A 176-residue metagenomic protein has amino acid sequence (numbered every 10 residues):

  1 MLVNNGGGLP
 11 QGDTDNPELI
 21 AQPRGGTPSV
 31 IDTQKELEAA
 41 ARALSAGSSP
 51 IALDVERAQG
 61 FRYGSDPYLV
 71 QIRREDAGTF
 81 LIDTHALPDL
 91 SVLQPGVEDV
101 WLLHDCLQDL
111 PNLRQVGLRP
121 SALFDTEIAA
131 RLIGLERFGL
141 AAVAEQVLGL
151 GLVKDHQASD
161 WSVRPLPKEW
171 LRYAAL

Functional and structural regions predicted by a protein language model:
M1-G6, P10-I51, V55: N-terminal accessory regions of nucleic-acid-interacting proteins
I20-V30, Q71-L176: Active-site-proximal helix-loop-helix substrate-binding element of RNase H-like nuclease domains
G26, Q34, E38-A46, V55-F80 (+1 more regions): A cross-family signal for N-terminal binding/gating loops and helix N-caps that shape access to the active site
